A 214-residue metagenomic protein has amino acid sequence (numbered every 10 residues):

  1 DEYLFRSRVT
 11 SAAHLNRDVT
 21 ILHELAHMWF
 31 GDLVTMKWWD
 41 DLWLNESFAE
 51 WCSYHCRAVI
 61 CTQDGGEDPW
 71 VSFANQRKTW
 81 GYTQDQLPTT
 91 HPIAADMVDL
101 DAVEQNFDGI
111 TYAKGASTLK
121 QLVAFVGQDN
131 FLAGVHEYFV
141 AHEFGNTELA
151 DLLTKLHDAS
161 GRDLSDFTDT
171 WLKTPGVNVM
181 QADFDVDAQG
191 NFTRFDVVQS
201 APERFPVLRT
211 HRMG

Functional and structural regions predicted by a protein language model:
D1-R204: Hydrophobic alpha-helical and helix-loop surface patches within well-folded domains that function as non-catalytic
F205-G214: Short coil-to-beta strand junction motifs in C2/discoidin
